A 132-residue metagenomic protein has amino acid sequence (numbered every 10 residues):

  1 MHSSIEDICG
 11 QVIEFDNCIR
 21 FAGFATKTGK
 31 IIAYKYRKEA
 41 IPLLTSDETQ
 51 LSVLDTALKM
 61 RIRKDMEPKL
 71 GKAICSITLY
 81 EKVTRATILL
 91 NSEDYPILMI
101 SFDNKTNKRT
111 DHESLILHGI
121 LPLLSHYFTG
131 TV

Functional and structural regions predicted by a protein language model:
M1-V132: Non-catalytic interaction/Regulatory regions outside core domains
